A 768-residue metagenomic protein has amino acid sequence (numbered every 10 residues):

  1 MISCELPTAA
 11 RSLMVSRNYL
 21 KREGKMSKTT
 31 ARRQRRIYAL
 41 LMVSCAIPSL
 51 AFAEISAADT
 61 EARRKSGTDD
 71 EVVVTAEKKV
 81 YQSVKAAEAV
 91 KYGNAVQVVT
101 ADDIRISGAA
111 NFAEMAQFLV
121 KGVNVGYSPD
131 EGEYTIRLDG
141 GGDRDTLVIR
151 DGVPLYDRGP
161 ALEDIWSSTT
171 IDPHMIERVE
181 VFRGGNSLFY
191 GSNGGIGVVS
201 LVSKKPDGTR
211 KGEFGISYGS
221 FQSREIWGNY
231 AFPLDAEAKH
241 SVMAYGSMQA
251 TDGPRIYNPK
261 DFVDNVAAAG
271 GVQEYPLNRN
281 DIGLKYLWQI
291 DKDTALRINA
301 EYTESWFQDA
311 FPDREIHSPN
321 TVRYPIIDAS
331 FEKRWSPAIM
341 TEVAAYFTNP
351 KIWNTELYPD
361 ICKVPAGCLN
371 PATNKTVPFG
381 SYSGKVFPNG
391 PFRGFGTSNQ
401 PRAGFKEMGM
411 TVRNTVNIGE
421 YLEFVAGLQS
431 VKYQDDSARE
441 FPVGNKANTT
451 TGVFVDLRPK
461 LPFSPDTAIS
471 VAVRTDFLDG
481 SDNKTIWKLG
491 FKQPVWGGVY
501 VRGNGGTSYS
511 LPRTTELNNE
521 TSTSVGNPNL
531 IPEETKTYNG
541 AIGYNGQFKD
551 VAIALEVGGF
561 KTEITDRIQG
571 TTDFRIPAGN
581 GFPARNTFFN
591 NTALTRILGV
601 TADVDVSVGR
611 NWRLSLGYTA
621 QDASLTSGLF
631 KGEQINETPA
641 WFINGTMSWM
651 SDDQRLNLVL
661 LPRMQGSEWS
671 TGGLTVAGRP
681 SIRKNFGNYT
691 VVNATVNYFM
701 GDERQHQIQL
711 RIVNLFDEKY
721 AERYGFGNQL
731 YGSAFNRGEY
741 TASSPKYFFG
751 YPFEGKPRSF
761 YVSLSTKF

Functional and structural regions predicted by a protein language model:
A31-R32, R36-V43, A53, A231-D235 (+5 more regions): Conserved C-terminal beta-signal and adjacent last beta-strands/turns of outer-membrane beta-barrel proteins
Y81, A113-P154: Extracytoplasmic beta-strand/coil segments of soluble accessory domains associated with Gram-negative outer-membrane
V125, P154-R183, G228: Short acidic/polar hinge/loop motifs at secondary-structure boundaries that mediate gating or recognition
T170-E213: A beta-strand signature from Gram-negative outer-membrane beta-barrel systems, especially the internal plug domain
S200, G208-T209, G215-S217, N229-T321: Periplasmic-side early beta-strands and strand-to-turn transitions of outer-membrane beta-barrels
T251-I256, Q273-R279, D293-T341, A345-G390 (+2 more regions): Flexible loop and strand-edge segments within Gram-negative outer membrane beta-barrel domains
A338, E342-E356, P494, V501-R502 (+2 more regions): Membrane-embedded beta-barrel scaffold of Gram-negative outer-membrane proteins
E420, F424-V425, L461-D466, K561-E563 (+2 more regions): Gram-negative outer-membrane beta-barrel transporters
